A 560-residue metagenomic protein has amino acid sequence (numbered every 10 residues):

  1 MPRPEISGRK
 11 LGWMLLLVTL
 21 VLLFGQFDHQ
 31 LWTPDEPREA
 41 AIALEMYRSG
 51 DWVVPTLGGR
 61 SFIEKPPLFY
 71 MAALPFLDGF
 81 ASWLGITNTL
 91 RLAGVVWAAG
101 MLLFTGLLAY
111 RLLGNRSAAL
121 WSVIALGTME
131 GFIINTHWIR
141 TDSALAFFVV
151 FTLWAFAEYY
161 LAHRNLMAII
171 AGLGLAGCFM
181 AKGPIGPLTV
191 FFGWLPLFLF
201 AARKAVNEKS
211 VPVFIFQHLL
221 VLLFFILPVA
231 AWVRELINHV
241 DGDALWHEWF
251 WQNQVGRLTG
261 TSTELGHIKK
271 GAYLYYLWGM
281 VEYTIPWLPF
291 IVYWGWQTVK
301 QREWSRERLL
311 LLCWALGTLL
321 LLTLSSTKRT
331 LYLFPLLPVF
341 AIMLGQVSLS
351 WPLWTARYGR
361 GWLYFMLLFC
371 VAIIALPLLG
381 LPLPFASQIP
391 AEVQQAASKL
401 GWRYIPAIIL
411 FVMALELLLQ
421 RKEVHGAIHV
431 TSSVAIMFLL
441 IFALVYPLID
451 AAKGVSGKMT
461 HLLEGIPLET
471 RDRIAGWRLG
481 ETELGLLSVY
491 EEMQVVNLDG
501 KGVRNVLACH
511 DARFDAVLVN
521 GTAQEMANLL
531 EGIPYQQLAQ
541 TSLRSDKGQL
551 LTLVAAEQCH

Functional and structural regions predicted by a protein language model:
P2-P4, G8-R9, I169, L173 (+1 more regions): Membrane-embedded architecture of ER/inner-membrane glycosylation machinery
G8-M14, T105-T128: Transmembrane-helix signature of polytopic, membrane-embedded enzymes that assemble or transfer cell-envelope glycans
L20-L22, R38-S61, L68, P75-D78 (+1 more regions): Extracytosolic helix-loop segments that constitute the early lumenal/periplasmic catalytic or substrate-binding loops
A41-L44, L173, G186-W304, L310 (+4 more regions): Transmembrane-lumen/periplasm boundary regions of multi-pass, lipid-linked membrane glycan transferases
L92-L113, F151: Transmembrane-helix motifs of polytopic, lipid-linked glycan transferases
F104, L145-L161, F340-M343: Specific aromatic-rich, kink-prone transmembrane helix
R111, T152-I170, C178, S348-W351: Membrane-interface transmembrane helices that cradle and orient dolichyl/undecaprenyl
G131-L145, G183: Short acidic/glycine- and proline-prone juxtamembrane loop motifs at membrane-interface regions of multi-pass membrane
